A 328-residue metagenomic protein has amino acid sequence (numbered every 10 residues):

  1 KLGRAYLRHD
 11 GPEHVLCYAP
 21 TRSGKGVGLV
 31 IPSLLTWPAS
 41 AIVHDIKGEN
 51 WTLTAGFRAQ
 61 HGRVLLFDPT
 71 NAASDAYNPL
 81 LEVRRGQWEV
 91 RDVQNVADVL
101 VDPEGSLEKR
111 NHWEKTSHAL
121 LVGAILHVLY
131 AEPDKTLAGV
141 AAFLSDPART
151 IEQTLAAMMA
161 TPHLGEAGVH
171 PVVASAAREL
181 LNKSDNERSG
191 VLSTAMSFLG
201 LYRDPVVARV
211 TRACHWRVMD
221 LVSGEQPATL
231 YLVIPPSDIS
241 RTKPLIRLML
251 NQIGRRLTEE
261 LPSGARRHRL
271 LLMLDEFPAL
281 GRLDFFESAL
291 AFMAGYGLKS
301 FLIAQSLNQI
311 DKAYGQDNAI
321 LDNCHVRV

Functional and structural regions predicted by a protein language model:
Y6-L298, D311-Q316: P-loop NTPase motor domains
Q305-Q309: Conserved H-loop
Q316-V328: A short helix-turn-beta junction within AAA+ P-loop NTPase domains corresponding to the substrate/partner-engaging
